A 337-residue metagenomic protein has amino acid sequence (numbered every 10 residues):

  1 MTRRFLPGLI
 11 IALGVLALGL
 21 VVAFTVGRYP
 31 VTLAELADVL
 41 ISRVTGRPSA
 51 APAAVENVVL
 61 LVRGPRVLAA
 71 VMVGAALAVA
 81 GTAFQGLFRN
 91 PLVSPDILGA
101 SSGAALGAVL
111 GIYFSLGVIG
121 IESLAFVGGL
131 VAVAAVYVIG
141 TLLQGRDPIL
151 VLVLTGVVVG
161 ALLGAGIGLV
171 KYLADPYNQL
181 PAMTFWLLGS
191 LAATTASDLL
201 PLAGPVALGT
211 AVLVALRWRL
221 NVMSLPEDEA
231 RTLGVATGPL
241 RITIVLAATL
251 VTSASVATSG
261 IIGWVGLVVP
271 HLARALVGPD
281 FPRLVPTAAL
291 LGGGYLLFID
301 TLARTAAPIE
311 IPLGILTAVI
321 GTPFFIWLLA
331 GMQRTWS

Functional and structural regions predicted by a protein language model:
M1-S337: Alpha-helical transmembrane segments in inner-membrane proteins
